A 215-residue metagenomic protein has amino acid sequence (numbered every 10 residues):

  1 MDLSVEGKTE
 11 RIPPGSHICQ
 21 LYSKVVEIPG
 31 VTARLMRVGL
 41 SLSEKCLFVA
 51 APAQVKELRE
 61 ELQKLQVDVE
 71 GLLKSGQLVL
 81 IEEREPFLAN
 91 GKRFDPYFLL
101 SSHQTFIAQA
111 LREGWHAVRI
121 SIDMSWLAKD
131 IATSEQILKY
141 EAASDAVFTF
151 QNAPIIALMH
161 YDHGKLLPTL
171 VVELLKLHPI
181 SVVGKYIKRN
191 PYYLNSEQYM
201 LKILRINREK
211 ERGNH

Functional and structural regions predicted by a protein language model:
M1-H215: Non-catalytic regulatory/interaction regions at protein termini and inter-domain linkers
